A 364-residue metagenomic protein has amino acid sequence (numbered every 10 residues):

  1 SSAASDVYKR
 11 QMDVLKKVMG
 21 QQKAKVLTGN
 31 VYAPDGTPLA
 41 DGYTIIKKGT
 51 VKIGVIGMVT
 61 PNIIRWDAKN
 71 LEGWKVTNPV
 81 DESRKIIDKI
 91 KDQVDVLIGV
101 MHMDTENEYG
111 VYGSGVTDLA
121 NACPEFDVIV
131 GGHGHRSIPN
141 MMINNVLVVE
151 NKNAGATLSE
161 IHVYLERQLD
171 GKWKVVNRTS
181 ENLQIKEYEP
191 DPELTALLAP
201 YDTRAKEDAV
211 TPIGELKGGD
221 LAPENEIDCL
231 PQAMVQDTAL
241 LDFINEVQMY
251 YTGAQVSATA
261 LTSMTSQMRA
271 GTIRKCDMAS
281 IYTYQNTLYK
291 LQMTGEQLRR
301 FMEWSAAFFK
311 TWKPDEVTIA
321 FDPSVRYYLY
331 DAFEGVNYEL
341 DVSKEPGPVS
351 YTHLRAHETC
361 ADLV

Functional and structural regions predicted by a protein language model:
S2-Q11, T352-T359: Conserved small/polar residues in nucleotide/adenosyl-binding loops
S5-E187, V235, L240-V247, S257: Acidic, metal/ion-coordinating pockets
M19, R84-I87, L198, D202 (+1 more regions): A generic alpha-helix structural signal
K23-N30, P34, A40-Y43, M142-N144 (+2 more regions): Feature captures C-terminal
K52, L147, E226-C229, N337: Short, solvent-exposed loop/turn motifs
I64, L165-I273: A short C-terminal boundary segment appended to hydrolase-like catalytic domains
K69-N70, E226-M234, T283-T287: Glycine- and acidic
